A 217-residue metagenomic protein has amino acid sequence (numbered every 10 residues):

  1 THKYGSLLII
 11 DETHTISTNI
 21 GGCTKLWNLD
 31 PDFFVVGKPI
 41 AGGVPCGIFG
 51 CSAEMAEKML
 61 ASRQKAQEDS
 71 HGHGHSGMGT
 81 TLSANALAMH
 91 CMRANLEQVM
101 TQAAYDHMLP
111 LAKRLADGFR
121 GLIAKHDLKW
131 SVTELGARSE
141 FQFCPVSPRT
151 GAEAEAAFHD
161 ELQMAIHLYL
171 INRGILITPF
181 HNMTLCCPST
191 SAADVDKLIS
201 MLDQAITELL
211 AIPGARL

Functional and structural regions predicted by a protein language model:
T1-L217: Conserved N-terminal phosphate-binding loop of PLP-dependent enzymes in the Aspartate aminotransferase
